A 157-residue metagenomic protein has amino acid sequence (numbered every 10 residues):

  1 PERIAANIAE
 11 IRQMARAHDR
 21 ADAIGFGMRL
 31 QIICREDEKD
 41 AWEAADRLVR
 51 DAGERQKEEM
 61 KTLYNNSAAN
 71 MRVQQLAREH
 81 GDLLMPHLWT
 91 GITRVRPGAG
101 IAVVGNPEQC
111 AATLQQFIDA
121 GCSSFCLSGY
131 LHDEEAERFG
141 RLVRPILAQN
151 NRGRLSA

Functional and structural regions predicted by a protein language model:
E2-I118, A148-A157: An alpha-helical appendage that flanks or caps ligand/catalytic pockets
A6, E135-R138: Phosphate- and divalent-cation-binding pockets in alpha/beta enzyme and binding domains that engage nucleotide-derived
E38-K39, E137-G140: Histidine/acidic-residue-rich catalytic or RNA/ligand-binding cores of hydrolases and nuclease-related proteins
Y130-E134: A short, acidic, flexible beta-alpha connecting loop/helix-capping segment that sits on the rim of active
